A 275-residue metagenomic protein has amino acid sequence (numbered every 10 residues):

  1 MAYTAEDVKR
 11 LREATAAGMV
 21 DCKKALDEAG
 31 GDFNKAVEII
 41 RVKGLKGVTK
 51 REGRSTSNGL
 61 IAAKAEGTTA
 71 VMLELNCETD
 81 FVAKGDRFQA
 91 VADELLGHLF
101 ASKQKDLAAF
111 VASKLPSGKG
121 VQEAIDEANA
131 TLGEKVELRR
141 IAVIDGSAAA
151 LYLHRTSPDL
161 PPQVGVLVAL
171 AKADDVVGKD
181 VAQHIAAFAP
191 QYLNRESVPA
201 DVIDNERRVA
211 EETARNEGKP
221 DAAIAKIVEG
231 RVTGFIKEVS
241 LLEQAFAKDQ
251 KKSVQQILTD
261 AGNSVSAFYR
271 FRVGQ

Functional and structural regions predicted by a protein language model:
A2-Q275: N-terminal assembly/interaction segments in proteins that build large macromolecular machines
